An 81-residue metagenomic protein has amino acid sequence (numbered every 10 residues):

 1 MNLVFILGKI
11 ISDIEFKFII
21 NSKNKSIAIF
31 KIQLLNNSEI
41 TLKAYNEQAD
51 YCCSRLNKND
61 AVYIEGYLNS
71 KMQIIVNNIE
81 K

Functional and structural regions predicted by a protein language model:
M1-K81: Single-stranded nucleic acid-binding surfaces, predominantly the OB-fold ssDNA-binding core
